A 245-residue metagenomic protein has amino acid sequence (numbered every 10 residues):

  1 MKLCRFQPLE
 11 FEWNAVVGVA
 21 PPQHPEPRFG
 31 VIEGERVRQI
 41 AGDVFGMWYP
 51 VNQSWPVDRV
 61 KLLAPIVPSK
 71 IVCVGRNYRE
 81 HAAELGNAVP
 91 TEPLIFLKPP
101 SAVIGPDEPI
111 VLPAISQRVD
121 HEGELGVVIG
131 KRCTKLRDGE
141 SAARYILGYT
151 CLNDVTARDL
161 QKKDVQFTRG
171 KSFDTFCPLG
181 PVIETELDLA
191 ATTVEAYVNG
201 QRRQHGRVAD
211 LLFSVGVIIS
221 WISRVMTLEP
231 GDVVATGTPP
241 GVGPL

Functional and structural regions predicted by a protein language model:
M1-P93, L187: N-terminal non-catalytic cap/leader segment that marks the start of a structured domain
L9-F11, Y78-R79, R132-T134, P239-G243: Short, charged beta-turn/beta-strand-edge "cap" motif at the junction between a beta-strand and an adjacent loop
V17, Q23, K61, H81 (+1 more regions): Catalytic-pocket segment enriched in acidic/His residues
K61-L63, E84-G86, I110-V119, C133-S141 (+2 more regions): A generic local secondary-structure boundary/capping motif
V67, G105, D120-E122, E229: Residue-level recognition of short, solvent-exposed, well-ordered loop/turn junctions that link secondary-structure
P90-P106, H121: Structural signature of FAD isoalloxazine-binding scaffolds in flavoprotein oxidoreductases
